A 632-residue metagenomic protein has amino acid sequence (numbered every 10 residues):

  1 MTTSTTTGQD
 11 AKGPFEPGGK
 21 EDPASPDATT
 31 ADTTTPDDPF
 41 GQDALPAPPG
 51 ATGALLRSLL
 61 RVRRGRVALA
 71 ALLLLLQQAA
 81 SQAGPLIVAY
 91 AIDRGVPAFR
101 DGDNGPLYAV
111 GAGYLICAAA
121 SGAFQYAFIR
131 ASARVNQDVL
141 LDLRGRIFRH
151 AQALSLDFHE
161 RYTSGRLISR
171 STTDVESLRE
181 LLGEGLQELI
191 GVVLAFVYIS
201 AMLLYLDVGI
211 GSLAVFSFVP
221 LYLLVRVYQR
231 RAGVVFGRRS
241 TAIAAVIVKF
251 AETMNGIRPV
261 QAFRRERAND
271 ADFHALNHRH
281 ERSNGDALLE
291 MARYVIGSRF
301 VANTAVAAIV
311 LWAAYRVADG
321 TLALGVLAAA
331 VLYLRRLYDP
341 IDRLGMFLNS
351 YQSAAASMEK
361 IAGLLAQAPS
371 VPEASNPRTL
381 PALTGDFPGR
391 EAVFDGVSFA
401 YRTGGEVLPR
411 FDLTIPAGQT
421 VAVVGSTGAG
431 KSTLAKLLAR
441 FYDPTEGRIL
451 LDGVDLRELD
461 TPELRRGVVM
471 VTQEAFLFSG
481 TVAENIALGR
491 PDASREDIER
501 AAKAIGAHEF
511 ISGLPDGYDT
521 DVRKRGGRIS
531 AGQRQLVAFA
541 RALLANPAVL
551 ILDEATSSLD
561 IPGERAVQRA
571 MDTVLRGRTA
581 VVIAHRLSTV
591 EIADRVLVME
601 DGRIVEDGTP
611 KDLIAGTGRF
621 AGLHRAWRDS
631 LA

Functional and structural regions predicted by a protein language model:
M1-G84, V96-V110, F128-S132, N136 (+5 more regions): Membrane-integrated ABC transporters
A24, A28, P381-A632: ABC-type nucleotide-binding domain
G41-P49, L72-L73, A80-D93, C117-S164 (+11 more regions): Juxtamembrane helix-loop junctions of ABC transporter transmembrane domains
R57-R64, L156-D157, T173-L182, L186 (+9 more regions): An intracellular "coupling" helix at the cytosolic face of ABC transporter transmembrane type-1 domains
V62, V67-L76, E184-R238, I309-L322 (+1 more regions): Transmembrane helices of ABC transporter permease
V67-F124, L204-G209, A307, D319-L324: Transmembrane helix-loop-helix hairpins at lipid-water interfaces of multipass membrane proteins, especially the type-1
F99, D103, M202-V219, E290-E359 (+1 more regions): Helix-loop-helix
